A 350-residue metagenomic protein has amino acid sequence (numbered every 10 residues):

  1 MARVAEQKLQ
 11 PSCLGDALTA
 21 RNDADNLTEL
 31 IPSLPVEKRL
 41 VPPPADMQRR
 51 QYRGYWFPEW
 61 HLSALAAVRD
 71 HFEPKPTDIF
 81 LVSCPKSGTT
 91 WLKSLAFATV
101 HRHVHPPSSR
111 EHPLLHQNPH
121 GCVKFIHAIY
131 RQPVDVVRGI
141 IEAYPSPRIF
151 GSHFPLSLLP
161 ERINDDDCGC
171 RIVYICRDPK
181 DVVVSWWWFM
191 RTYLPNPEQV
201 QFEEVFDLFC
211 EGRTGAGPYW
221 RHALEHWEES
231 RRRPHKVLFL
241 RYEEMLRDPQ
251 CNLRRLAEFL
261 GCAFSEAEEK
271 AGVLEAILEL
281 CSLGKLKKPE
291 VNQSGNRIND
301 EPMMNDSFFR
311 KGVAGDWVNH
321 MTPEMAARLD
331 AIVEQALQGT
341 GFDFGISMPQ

Functional and structural regions predicted by a protein language model:
A2-L240, F259-L260, Q293-S294, D300-Q350: PAPS-dependent sulfotransferase catalytic domain
K86, M245-L246, A263: Short strand->helix junction
R102, N252-E266: Non-catalytic, well-ordered alpha-helical segments in soluble enzyme domains
F239-N252, L256: C-terminal, well-structured subdomains that either form a transmembrane helix-short loop-helix hairpin in multi-pass
C262-E275, F344: Short, surface-exposed acidic
A271-E279, V291-N292, M348-Q350: Short linear loop/turn motifs
L278-M304: Short acidic/His-enriched helical or mixed secondary-structure segments at domain edges of catalytic enzymes and some
